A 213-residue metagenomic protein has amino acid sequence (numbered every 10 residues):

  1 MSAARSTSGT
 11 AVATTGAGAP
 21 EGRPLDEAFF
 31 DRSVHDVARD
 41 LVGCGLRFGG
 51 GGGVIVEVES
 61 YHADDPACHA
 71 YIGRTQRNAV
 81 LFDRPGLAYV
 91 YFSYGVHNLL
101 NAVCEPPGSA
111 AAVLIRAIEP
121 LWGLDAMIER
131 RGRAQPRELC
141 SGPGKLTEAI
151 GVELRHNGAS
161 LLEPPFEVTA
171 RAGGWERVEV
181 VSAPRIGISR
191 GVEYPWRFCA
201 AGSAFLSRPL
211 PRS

Functional and structural regions predicted by a protein language model:
S2-S213: Conserved, well-structured core segments that form or line functional sites
